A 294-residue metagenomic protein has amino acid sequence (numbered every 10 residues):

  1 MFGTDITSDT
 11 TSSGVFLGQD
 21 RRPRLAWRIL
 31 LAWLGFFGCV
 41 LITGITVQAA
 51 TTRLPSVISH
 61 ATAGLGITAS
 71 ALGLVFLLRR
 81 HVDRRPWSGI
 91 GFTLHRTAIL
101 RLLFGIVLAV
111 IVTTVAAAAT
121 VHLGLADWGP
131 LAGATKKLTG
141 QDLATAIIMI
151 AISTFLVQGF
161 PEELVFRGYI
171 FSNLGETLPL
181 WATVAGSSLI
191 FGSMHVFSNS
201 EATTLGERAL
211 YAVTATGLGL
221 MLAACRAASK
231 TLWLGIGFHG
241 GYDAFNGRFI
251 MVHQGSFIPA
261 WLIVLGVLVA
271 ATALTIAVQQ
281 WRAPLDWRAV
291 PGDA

Functional and structural regions predicted by a protein language model:
M1-P23: Short, Lys/Arg-rich, polar N-terminal cytosolic tail immediately upstream of the first transmembrane signal-anchor
S12-S13, A49-T62, P86-P161, E176: Juxtamembrane helix-loop-helix connectors linking adjacent transmembrane helices in multi-pass membrane enzymes
L34, L65, I106, V110 (+8 more regions): Residue-level signature of the transmembrane alpha-helical core of multi-pass small-molecule transporters
L34-I45, I67-L77, A109-A118, L262-P284: Hydrophobic core of alpha-helical transmembrane segments in multi-pass integral membrane proteins
F37-G44, V110-V115, S188-S198, G240-I250: Aromatic-anchored segments of alpha-helical transmembrane domains
R80-H81, F238-A294: C-terminal membrane module of polytopic membrane proteins
P161-G186, A227-T231: Membrane-interface helix/loop boundary segments of multi-pass membrane proteins
G206-V264: Functionally important transmembrane alpha-helices
